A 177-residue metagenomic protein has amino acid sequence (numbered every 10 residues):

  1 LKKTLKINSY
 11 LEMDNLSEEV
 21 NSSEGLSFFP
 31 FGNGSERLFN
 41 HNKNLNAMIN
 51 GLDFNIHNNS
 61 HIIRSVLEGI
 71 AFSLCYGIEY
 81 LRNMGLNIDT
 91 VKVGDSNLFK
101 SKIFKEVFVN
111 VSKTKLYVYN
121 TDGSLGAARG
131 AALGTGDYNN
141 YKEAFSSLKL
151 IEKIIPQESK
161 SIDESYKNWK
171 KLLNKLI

Functional and structural regions predicted by a protein language model:
L1-I177: Glycine/Thr-rich phosphate-binding loops that ligate phosphate moieties of nucleotide and other phosphorylated ligands
